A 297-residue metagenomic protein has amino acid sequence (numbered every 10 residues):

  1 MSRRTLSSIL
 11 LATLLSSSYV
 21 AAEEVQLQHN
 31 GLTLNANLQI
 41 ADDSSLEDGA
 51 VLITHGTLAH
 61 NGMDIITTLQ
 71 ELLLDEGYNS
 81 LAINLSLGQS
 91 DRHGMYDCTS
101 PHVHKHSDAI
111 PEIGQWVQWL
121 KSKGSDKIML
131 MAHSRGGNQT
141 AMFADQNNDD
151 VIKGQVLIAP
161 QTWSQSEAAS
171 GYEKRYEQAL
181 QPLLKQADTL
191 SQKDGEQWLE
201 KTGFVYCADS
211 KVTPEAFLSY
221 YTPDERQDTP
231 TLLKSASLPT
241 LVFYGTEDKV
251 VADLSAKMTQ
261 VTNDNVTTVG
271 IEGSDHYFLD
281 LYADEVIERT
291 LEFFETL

Functional and structural regions predicted by a protein language model:
A21-D43: N-terminal cap/lid segment of alpha/beta-hydrolase-fold proteins
D43-G88: Short, surface-exposed "cap/lid" segments of acyl-processing enzymes
S86-H104: Cap/lid segment of the alpha/beta-hydrolase catalytic domain
S100-S122: Alpha/beta-hydrolase active-site loop
W119-A179: Primarily recognizes the serine-hydrolase "nucleophile elbow" in alpha/beta-hydrolase and SGNH/GDSL folds
A236, V242-Y244: Short beta-strand/loop motif that positions the catalytic acidic residue of the alpha/beta-hydrolase fold
K249-S255, L279: Conserved alpha/beta-hydrolase "acid-adjacent" motif
S274-E285: Catalytic histidine-centered segment of alpha/beta-hydrolase-like enzymes
